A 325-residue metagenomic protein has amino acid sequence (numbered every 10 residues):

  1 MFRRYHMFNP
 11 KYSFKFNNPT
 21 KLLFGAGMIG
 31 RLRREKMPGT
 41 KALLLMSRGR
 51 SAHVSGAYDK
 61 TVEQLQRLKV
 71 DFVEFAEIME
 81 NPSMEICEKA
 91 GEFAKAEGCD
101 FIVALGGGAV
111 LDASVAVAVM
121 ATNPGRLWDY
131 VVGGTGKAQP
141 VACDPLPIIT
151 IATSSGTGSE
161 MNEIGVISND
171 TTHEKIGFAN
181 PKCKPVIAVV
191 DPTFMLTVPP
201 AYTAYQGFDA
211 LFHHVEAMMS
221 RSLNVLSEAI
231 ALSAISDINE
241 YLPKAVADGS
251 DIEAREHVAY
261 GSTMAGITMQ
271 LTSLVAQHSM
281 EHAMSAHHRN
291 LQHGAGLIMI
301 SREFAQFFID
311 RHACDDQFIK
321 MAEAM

Functional and structural regions predicted by a protein language model:
F2-F101: ATP/NTP phosphate-donor binding region
K21, K41-L43, F72-V73, D100-V103 (+6 more regions): Structural motif
L22-A26, G30, A52-S55, D59 (+10 more regions): Electropositive phosphate-/nucleotide-binding environments in soluble metabolic enzymes
E85-P192: Glycine/threonine-rich beta-strand-loop-alpha-helix active-site module that forms ligand/phosphate-binding
G156, T263-G294: Glycine-rich phosphate/pyrophosphate-binding beta-alpha loops
I164-T272: Carboxylate- and glycine-rich phosphate/diphosphate-binding segment that chelates Mg2+/Mn2+
N290, G294-M325: Gly/Pro-rich interdomain helix-loop hinge
